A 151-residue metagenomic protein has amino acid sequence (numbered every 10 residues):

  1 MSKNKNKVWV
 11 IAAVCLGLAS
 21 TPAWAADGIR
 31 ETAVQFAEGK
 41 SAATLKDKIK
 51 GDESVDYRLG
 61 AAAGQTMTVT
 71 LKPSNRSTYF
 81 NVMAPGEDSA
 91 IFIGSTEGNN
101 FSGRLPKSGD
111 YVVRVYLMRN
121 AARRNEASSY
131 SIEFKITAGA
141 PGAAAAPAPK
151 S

Functional and structural regions predicted by a protein language model:
S2-I11: Bacterial N-terminal signal peptides that target proteins for export
V10-V14, L18: Hydrophobic alpha-helical targeting segments used for export or membrane insertion
L16-G17, Q65, K150: Short intrinsically disordered, low-complexity segments
S20-P22: N-terminal signal peptide c-region/cleavage motif recognized by signal peptidases
W24-A26, T70: Acidic, low-complexity intrinsically disordered segments
A26-E53: Transition segment at domain starts
A26-Q35, Y57, Y111-S151: C-terminal edge strands of extracellular/lumenal beta-sandwich accessory domains
K48-M118: Acidic, Ser/Thr/Pro-rich low-complexity intrinsically disordered segments
